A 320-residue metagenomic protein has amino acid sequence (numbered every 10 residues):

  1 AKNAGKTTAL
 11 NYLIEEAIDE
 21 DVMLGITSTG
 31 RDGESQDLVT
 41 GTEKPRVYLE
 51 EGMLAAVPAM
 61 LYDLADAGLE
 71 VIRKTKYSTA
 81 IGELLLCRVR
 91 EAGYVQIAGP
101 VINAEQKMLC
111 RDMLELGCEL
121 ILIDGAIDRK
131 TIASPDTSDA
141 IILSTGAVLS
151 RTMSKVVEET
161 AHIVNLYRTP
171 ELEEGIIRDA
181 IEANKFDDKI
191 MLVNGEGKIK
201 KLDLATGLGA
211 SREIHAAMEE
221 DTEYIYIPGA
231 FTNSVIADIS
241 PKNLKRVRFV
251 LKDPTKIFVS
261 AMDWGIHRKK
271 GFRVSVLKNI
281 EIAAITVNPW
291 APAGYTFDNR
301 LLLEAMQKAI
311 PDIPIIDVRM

Functional and structural regions predicted by a protein language model:
A1-I14: Glycine-rich phosphate-binding P-loop
G5, G33-D37, K130-I132, R151: Short active-site-adjacent helix-start/loop capping segments
L13-R88, L302, K308: N-terminal phosphate/diphosphate-binding loop that engages ATP/GTP or pyrophosphate donors across diverse enzyme folds
G25-T29, A98-G99, L120-G125, L143 (+1 more regions): General beta-strand structural signal in soluble alpha/beta enzymes
G68-L69, R73-K130: Phosphate-binding/switch loop-helix module in NTP-utilizing enzymes
I102, Q106-A309: Conserved catalytic-core segment of NTP-binding enzymes
Y295, R319-M320: Long, low-complexity intrinsically disordered terminal regions of eukaryotic transcription factors
D312: Non-catalytic, largely sequence-independent nucleic-acid-binding elements associated with nucleic-acid processing
